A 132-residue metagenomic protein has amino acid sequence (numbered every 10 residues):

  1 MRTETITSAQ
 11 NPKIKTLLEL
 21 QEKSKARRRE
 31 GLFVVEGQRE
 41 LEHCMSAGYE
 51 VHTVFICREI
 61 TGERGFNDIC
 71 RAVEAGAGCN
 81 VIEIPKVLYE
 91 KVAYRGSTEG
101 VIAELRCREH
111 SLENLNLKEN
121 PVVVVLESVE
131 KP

Functional and structural regions predicted by a protein language model:
M1-R71: Boundary-proximal intrinsically disordered activation/regulatory segments immediately upstream of a helical core
K13, G31-L32, H52, N80 (+2 more regions): A generic secondary-structure signal marking the coil-to-beta-strand transition
S46, T61, R71-G76, I82-P85 (+3 more regions): RNA substrate-binding interface of SAM-dependent RNA methyltransferases
E90: Glycine-rich, small/polar surface segments that engage phosphate groups of diverse ligands
A93: Polar, low-complexity loop segments and adjacent catalytic/binding residues used for recognizing and processing sugar
